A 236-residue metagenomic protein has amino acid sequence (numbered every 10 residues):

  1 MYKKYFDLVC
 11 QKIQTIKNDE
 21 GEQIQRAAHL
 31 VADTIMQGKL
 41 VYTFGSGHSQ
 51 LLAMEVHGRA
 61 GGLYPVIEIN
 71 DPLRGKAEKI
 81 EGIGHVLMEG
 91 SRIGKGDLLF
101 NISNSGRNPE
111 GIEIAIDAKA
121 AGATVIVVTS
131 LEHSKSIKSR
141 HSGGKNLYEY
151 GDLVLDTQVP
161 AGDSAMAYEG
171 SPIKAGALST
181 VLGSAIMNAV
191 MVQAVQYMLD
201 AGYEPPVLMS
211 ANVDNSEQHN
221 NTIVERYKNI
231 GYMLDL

Functional and structural regions predicted by a protein language model:
M1-N18: Generic N-terminal amphipathic, Lys/Arg-enriched alpha-helix
C10-I13, A32, M191: Structural signal for well-ordered, non-membrane alpha-helices
K12, A27-L30, I114: A ubiquitous structural signal for well-ordered alpha-helices
I16-K17, I35, M198: Hydrophobic residues in alpha-helical segments
D19-T34: A short, well-structured juxtamembrane/interface segment
G21, K39, A123, G202-Y203: Residue-level recognition of short, well-ordered coil/turn positions that link secondary-structure elements
Q23-A27, V195-L236: Active-site phosphate/pyrophosphate-binding segments
M36-M191: Glycine-rich phosphate-binding loops that contact phosphosugars or nucleotide phosphates
